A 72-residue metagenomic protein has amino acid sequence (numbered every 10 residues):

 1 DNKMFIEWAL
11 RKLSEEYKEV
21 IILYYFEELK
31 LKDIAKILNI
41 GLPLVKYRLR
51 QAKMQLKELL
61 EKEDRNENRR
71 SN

Functional and structural regions predicted by a protein language model:
D1-E19, L29-I37: Amphipathic alpha-helical segment used for protein-protein interaction
L10-R11, Y25, K57: Short, locally clustered residues in the helix-turn-helix/winged-helix DNA-binding domain
V20-Y24: A short pre-motif secondary-structure segment
Y25-F26, R50: Short acidic-aromatic loop segments in the C-terminal HATPase_c
K32, L38-K62: DNA-recognition helix of helix-turn-helix
E61-N72: Short, basic, alpha-helical segments at the C-terminal edge of helix-turn-helix-like DNA-binding modules
